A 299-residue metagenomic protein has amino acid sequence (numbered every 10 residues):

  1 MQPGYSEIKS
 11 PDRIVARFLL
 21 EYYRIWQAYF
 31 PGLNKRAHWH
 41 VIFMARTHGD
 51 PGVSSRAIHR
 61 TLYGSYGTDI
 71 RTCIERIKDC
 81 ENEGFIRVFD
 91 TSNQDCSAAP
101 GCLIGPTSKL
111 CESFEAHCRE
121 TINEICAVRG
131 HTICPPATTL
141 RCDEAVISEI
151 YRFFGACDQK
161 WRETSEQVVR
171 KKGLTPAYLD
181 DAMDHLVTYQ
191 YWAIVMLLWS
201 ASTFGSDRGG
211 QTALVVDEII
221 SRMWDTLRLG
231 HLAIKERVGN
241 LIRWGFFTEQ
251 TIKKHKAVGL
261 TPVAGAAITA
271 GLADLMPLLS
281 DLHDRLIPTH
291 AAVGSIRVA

Functional and structural regions predicted by a protein language model:
V15-F43, V169-S206: Short alpha-helical segments that sit at the start of domains
D50-G64, S206-R222: Short acidic, hydrophobic short linear motifs in intrinsically disordered regions
G67-N82, R228-R243: Short amphipathic alpha-helical interaction segments
E81-S92, I242-I252: A short, conserved structural fragment
D90-C102, T251-V258: Short, Lys/Arg-rich nucleic-acid/phosphate-binding segment
S108-A137, A264-G294: Short, amphipathic alpha-helical interaction segments positioned at domain boundaries
R129-A193, H290-A299: Exposed, interaction-prone assembly regions rather than primary DNA-binding/catalytic cores
A193-D217, I234, V238-N240, E249-K253 (+2 more regions): Electrostatic interaction modules used in gene-expression and signaling proteins
